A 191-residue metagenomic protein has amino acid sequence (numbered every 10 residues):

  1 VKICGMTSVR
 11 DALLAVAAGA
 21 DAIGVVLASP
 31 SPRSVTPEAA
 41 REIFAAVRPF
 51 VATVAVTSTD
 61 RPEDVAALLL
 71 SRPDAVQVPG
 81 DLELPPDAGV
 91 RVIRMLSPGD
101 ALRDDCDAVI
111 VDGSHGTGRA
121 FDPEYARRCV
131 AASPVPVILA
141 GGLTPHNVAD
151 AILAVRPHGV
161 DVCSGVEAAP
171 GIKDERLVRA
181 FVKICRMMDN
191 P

Functional and structural regions predicted by a protein language model:
V1-V111, G116-P191: Conserved N-terminal beta1-alpha1 strand-loop-helix module at the mouth
